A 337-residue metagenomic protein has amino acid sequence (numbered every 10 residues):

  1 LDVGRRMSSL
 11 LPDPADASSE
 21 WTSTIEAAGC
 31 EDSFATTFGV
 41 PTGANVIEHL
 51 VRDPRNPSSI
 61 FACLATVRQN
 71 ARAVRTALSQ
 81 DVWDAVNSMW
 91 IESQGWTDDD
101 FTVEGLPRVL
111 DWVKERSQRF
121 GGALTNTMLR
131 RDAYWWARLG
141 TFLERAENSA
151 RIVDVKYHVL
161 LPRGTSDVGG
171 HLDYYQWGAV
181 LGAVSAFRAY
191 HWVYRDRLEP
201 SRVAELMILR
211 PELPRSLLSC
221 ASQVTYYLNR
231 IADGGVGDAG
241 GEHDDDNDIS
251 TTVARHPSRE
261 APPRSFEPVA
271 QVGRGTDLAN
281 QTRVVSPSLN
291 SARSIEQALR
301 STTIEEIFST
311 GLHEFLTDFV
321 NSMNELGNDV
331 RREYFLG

Functional and structural regions predicted by a protein language model:
L1-G337: Alpha-helical transmembrane segments and their helix-helix packing motifs
